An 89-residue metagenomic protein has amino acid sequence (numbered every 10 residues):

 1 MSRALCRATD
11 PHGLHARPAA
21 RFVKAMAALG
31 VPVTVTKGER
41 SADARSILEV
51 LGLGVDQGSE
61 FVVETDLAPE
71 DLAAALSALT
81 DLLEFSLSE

Functional and structural regions predicted by a protein language model:
M1-D10: Short amphipathic
R3, S46-E49, A74, D81: Intrinsic-disorder/low-complexity peptide segments enriched for small residues
L5, P18, L51: Solvent-exposed, flexible loop/coil residues
P11, G38-E39, D66-A68: Short, ordered loop/turn segments at secondary-structure junctions
A16-A20, K24, D43-R45, P69-A78 (+1 more regions): Long, contiguous binding/interaction regions
V23-K24, L29, T34-V62: Amphipathic, hydrophobic secondary-structure cores in small proteins
G54-E89: C-terminal structural segments of small proteins and small subunits
